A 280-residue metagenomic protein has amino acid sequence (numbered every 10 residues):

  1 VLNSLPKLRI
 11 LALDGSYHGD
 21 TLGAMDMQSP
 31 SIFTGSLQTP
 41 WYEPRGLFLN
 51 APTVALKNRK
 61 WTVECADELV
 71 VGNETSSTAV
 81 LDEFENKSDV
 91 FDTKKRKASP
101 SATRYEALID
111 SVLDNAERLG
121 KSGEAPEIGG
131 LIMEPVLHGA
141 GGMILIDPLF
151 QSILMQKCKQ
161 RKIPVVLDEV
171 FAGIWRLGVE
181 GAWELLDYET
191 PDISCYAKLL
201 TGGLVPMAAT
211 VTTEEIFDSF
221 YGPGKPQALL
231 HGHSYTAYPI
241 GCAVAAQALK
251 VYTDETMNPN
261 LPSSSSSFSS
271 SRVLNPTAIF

Functional and structural regions predicted by a protein language model:
V1-F280: Conserved N-terminal phosphate-binding loop of PLP-dependent enzymes in the Aspartate aminotransferase
